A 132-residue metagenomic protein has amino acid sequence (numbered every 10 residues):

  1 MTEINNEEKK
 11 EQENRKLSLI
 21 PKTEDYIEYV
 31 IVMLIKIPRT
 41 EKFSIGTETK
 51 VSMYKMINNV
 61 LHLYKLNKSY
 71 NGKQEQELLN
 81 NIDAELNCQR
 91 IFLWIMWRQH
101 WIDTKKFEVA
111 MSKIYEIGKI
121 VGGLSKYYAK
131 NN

Functional and structural regions predicted by a protein language model:
M1-N132: Amphipathic alpha-helical assembly/interaction segments
